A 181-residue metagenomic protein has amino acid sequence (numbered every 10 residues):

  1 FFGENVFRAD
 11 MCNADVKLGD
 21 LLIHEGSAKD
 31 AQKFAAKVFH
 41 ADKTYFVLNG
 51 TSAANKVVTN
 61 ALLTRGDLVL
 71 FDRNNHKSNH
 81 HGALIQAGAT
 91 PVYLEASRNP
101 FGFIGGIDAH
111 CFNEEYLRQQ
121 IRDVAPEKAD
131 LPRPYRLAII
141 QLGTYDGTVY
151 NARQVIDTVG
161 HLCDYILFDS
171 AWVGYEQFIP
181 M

Functional and structural regions predicted by a protein language model:
G3-A54: Conserved N-terminal alpha-helix of the aminotransferase class I/II PLP-enzyme fold
K37, A53-T64, L68-M181: Conserved PLP-enzyme active-site core in the AAT-like
